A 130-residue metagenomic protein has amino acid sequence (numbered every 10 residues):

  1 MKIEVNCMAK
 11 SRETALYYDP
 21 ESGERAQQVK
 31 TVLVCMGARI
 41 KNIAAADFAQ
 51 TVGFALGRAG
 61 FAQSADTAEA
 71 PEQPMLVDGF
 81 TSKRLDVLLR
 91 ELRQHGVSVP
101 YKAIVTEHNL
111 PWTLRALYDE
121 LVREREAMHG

Functional and structural regions predicted by a protein language model:
K2-R58: N-terminal, charge-rich interaction modules
T14, R25-T31, A38-K41, R84-G130: Helix-rich interaction surfaces within compact, conserved domain-sized segments that mediate assembly or partner
Y18-D19, D78, E107: Active-site-adjacent beta-strand anchor residues
A45-Q50, E72-P74, V105-L110: Short C-terminal domain-edge/linker segments immediately following a structured domain
F61-A65, V122-R125: Short, structured secondary-structure boundary patches
S64-H95: Mid-chain, well-packed structural core segment of small domains
